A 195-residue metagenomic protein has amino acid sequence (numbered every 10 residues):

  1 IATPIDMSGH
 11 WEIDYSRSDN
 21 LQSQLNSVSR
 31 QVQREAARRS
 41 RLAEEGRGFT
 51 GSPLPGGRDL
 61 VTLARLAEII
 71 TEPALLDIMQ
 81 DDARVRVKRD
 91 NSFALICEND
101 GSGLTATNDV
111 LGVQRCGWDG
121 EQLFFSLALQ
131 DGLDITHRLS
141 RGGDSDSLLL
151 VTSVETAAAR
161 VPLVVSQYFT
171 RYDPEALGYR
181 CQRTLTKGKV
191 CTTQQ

Functional and structural regions predicted by a protein language model:
I1-Q195: PEST-like low-complexity, intrinsically disordered acidic/proline/serine-rich tracts that flank trafficking/processing
